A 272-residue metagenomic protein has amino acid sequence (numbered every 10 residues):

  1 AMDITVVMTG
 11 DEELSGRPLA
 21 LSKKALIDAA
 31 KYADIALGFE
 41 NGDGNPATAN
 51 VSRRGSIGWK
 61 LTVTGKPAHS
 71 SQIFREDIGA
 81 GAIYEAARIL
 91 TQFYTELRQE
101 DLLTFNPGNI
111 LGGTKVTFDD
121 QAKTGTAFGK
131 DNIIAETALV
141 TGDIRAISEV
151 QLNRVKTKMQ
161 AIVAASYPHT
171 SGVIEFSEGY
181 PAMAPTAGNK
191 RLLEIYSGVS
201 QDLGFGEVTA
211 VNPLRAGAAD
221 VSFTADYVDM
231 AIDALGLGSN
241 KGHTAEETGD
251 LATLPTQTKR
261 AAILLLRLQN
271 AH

Functional and structural regions predicted by a protein language model:
A1, K31, S56, E100-L102 (+1 more regions): Short, well-ordered coil/turn elements that cap or connect secondary structure elements
A1-S52, G112-A122, H272: Acidic/histidine-rich catalytic neighborhood of metal-dependent amide-processing enzymes
R17-P18, S56, G81: Residues forming well-ordered secondary-structure scaffolds
N41-G44, K66-H272: Metal-dependent amide/peptide-bond hydrolase catalytic core, centered on the "pita-bread" metallohydrolase fold
R53-R54, R75: A short, sequence-level motif marking secondary-structure junctions
I57-W59, A138: Hydrophobic core residues within well-ordered beta-strands of beta-rich domains
L61-G65: Structural motif
